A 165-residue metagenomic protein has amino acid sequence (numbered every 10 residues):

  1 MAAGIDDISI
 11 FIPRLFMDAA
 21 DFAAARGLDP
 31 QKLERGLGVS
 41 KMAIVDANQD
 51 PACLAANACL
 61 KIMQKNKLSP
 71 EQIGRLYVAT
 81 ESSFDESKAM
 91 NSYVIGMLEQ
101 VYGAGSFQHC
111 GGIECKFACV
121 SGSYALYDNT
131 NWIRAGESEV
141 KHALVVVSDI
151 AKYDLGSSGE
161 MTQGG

Functional and structural regions predicted by a protein language model:
M1-D21, L126-G165: Conserved beta-strand-centric core segments of catalytic alpha/beta enzyme folds
M1-Y77, G96-Y102: Conserved "HGTGT" condensation-loop signature of ketosynthase/thiolase-family condensing enzymes that catalyze
I5, E71-A79, Q108-I113, V140-V147: Beta-strand segments within the central parallel beta-sheet cores of soluble alpha/beta enzyme folds
F11, A79-F84, K116-S121, V147-K152: Acidic, glycine-rich active-site loops and adjacent beta-strand->loop/helix elements that engage anionic groups
A25, E86, M90, M161-Q163: Short acidic-hydrophobic sequence patches enriched in Asp/Glu that either
Q31-D50, S83-H142: Conserved catalytic cysteine-centered active-site region of acyl-thioester-dependent Claisen-condensing enzymes
